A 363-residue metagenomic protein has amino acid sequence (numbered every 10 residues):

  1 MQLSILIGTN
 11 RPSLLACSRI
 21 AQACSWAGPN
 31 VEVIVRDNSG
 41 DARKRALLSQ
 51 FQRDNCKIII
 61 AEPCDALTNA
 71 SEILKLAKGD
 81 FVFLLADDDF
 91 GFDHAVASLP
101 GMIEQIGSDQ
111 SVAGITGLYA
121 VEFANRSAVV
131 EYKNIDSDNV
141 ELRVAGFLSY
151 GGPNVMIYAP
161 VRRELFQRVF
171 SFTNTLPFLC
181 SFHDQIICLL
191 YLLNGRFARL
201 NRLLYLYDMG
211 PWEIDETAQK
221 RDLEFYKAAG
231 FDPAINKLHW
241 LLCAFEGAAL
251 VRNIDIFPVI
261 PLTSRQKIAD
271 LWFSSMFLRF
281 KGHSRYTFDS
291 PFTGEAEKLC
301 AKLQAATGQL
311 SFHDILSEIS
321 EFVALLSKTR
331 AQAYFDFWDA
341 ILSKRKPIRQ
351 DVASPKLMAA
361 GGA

Functional and structural regions predicted by a protein language model:
R11-S25: Short, well-formed alpha-helical segments that are part of the catalytic scaffolds of diverse glycosyltransferases
A21-I60: Acidic donor-binding segment of Leloir-type glycosyltransferases
A61-A77: Glycine-rich, basic loop-to-helix element that forms the pyrophosphate-binding segment of sugar-nucleotide handling
V82: Short aromatic/hydrophobic "clamp" motif used to bind/position activated sugar donors
V96-V130: Conserved donor NDP-sugar-binding/catalytic core segment of glycosyltransferases
A120-S127, N194, L200-D232: Active-site donor/metal-binding and catalytic loop motifs of nucleotide-sugar-dependent glycosylation enzymes
Y132-G151: Short, flexible, basic/aromatic active-site loop/helix in glycosyltransferases
L165, V169, P177-N201: A short, conserved alpha-helix in the catalytic core of glycosyltransferases
